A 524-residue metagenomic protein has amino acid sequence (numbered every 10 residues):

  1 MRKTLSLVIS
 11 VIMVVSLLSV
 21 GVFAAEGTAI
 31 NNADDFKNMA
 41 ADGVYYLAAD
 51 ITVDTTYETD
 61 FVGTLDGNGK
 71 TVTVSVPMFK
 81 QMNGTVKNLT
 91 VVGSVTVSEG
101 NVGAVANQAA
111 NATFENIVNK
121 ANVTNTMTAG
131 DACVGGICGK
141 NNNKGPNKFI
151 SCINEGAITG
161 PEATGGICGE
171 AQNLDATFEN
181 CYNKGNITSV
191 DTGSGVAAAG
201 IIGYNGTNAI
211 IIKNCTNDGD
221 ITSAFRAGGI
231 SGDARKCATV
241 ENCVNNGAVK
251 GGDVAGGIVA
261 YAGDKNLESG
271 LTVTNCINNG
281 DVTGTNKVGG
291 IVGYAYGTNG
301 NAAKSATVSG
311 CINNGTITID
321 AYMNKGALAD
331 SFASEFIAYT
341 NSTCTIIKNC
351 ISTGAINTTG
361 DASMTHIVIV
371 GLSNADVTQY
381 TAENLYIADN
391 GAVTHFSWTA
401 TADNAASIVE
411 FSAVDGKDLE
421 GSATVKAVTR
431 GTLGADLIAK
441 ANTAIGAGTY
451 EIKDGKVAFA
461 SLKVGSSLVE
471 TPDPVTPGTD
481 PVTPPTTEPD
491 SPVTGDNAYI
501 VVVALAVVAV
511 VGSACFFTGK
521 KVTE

Functional and structural regions predicted by a protein language model:
V15-F23: C-terminal segment of classical bacterial N-terminal signal peptides
A25-N38, V44, D281, S309-T316 (+4 more regions): Extracellular/surface-exposed low-complexity segments
N31-F36, Y45-F61: N-terminal extracellular ligand-recognition/capping segment immediately after the signal peptide
A41-V44, T55-T71, G84-K87: Beta-solenoid repeat scaffold
A48-A49, D66-T71, T85-S94, A112-N125 (+9 more regions): Right-handed parallel beta-helix
D54-E58, V74-K80, V97-Q108, M127-N142 (+9 more regions): Extracellular beta-strand/beta-solenoid scaffold signature
P485-V502: Extracellular Ser/Thr-rich, low-complexity/disordered mucin-like segments
V508-E524: C-terminal membrane-anchoring or membrane-association module
